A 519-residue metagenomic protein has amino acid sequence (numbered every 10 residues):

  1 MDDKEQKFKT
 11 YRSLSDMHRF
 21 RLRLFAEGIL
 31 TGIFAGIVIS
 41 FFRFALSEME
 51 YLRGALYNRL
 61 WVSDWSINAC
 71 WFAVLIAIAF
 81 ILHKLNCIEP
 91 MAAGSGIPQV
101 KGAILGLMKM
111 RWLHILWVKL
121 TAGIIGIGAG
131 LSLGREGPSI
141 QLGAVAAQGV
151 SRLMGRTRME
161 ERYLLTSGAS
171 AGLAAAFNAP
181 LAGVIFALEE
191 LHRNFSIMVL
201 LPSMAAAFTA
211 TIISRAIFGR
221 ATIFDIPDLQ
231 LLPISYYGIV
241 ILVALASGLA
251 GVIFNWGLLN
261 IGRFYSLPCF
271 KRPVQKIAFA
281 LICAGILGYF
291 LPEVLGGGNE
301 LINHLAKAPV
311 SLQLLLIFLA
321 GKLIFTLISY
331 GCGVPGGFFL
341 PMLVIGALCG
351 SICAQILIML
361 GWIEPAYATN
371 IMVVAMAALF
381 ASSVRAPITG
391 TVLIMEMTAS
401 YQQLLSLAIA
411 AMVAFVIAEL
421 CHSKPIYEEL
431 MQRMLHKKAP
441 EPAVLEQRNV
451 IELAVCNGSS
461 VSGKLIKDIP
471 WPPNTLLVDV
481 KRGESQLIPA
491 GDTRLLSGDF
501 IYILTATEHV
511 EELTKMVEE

Functional and structural regions predicted by a protein language model:
M1-K438, R482-E484, G498, T505-A506: Alpha-helical transmembrane segments and immediately membrane-proximal extracytoplasmic
A79, G333, A386, L445-Q447 (+3 more regions): Short flexible coil/turn linkers enriched for glycine and charged/polar residues that connect secondary-structure
V100, E446-R448, I488: Short, solvent-exposed coil/turn segments
I127, I223, T391, N449 (+3 more regions): A generic, residue-level signal for flexible/boundary positions that often mark functional hotspots
G219-T222, Q447-I451, N474-L476: Generic structural motif recognizing short loop/turn segments at the entrances and edges of beta-strands
L301, R448-E452, F500: Intrinsic-disorder/low-complexity, polar/charged segments enriched in Ser/Thr/Lys/Arg/Asp/Glu/Gln
E429-K467: Extended boundary segments
C456-L513, V517: Cytosolic Rossmann-like ligand/nucleotide-binding regulatory domains
